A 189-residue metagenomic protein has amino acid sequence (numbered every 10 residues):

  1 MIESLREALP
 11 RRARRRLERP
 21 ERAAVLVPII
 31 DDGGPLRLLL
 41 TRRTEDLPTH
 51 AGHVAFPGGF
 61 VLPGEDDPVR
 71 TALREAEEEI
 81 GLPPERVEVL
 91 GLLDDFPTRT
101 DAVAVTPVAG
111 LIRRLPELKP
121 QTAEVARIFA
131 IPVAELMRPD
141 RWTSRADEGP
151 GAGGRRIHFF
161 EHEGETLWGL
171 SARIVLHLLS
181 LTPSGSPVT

Functional and structural regions predicted by a protein language model:
M1-F56, F60-P116, V125, A134 (+1 more regions): N-terminal leader/linker segments that precede catalytic domains of diphosphate-processing enzymes
D101, L118-T122, D140-W142: A short secondary-structure junction signal
I128-F129: Conserved cytochrome P450 K-helix/beta-meander segment immediately N-terminal to the heme-binding cysteine loop
M137-H158: A short, charged helix-loop
